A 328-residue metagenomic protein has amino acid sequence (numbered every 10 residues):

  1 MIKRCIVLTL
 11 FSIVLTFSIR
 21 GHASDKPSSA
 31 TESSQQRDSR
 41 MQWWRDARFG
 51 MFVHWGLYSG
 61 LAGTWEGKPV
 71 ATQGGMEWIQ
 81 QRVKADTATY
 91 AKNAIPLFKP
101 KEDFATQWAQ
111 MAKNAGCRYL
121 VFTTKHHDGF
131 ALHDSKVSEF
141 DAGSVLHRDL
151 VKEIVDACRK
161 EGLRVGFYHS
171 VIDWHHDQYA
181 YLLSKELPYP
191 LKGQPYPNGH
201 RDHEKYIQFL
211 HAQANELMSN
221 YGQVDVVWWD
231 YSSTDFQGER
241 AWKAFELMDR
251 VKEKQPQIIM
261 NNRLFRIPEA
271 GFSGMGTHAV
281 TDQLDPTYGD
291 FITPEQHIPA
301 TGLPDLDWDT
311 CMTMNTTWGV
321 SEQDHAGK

Functional and structural regions predicted by a protein language model:
M1-R4, A112: Positively charged n-region of N-terminal signal peptides that target proteins for export
K3, V7-T9, M41, A47: Hydrophobic alpha-helical context, especially transmembrane and signal-peptide helices
R4, F11, H278-D282: Intrinsically disordered, low-complexity Ser/Thr- and Pro-rich stretches
V7-F17: Bacterial N-terminal signal peptides
I19-H22: Sec/Tat signal peptide C-region and signal peptidase I cleavage site
S24-K328: Mature catalytic domains of secreted/periplasmic carbohydrate-active enzymes
